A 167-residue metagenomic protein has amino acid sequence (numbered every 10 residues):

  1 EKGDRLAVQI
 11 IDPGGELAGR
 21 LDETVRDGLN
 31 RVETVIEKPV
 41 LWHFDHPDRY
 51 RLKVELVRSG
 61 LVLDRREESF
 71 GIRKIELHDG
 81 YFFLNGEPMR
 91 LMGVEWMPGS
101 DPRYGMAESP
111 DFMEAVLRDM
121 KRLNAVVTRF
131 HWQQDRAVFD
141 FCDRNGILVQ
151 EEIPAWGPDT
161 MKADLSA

Functional and structural regions predicted by a protein language model:
E1-R136, D140-V149, A167: Secreted/periplasmic carbohydrate-active enzymes, especially glycoside hydrolases
V138, D159-M161: Short secondary-structure boundary/hinge segments and terminal tails
I153-D159: Short, acidic/turn-prone active-site loops that include or flank metal/cofactor- and phosphate-binding residues
M161-A167: Ligand-binding grooves and catalytic loops that recognize ribose/phosphate and carbohydrate rings, and esterified lipid
